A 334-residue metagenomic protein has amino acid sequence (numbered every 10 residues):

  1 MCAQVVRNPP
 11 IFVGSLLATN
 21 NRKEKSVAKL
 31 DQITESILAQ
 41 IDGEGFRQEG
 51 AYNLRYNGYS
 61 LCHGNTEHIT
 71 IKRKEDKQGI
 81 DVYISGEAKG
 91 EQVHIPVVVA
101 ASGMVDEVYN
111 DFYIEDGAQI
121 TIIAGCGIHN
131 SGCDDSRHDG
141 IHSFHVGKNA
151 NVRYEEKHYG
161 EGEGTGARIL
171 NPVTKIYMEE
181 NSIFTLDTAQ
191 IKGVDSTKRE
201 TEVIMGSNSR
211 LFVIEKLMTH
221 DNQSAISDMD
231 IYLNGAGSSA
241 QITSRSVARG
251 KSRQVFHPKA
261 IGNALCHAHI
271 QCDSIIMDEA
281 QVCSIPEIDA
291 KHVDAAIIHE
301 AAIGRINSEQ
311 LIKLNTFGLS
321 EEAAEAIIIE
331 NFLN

Functional and structural regions predicted by a protein language model:
V5, E24-K25, L217: Intrinsic disorder/low-complexity segments enriched in polar/small residues
F12, L16-I69: Short, Gly/Pro- and small/polar-rich lid/capping loops
K23, V27-A28, I328-N334: N-terminal charge/polar-biased segments
Y52-Y56, L61-L319, I329-N334: Conserved beta-strand/loop scaffold segments within soluble protein domains that form the structured core and edges
A324-E325: Small-residue helix-packing motif on alpha-helices
